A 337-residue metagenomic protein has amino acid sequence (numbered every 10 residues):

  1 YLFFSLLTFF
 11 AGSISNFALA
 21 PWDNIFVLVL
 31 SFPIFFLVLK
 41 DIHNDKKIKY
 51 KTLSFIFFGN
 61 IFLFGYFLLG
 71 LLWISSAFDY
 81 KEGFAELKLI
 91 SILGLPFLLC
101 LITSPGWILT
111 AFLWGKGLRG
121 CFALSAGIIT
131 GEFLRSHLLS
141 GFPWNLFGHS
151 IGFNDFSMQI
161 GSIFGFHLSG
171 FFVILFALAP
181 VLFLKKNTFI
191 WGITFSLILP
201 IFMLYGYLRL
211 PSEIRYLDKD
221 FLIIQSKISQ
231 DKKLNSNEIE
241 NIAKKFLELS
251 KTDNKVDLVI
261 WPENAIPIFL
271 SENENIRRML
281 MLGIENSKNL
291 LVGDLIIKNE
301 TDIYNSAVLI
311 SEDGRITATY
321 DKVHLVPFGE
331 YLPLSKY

Functional and structural regions predicted by a protein language model:
Y1-L210: Membrane-embedded alpha-helical bundles of multi-pass enzymes that act on lipidic or dolichyl-linked glycan substrates
G206-L332: Soluble catalytic regions of membrane-associated enzymes that act on cell-envelope and secretory-pathway components
L334-Y337: Short, intrinsically disordered, charge-balanced linker/junction segments flanking boundaries in proteins
